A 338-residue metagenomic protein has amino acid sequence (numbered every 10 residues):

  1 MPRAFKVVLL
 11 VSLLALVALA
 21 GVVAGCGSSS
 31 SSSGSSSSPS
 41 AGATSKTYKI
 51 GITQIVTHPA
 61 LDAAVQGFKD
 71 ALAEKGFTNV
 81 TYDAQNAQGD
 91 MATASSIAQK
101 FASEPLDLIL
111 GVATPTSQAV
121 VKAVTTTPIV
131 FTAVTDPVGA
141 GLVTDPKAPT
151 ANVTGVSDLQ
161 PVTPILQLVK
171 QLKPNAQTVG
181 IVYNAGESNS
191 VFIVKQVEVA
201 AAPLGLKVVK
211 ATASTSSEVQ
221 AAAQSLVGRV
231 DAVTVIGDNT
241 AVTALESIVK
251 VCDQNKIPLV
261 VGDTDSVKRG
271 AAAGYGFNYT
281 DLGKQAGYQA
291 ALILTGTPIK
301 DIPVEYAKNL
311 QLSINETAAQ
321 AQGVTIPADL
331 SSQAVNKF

Functional and structural regions predicted by a protein language model:
M1-A24: Sec-dependent bacterial lipoprotein signal peptides
V22-P39: Bacterial lipoprotein signal-peptidase II cleavage site
T47-K69, K75, D83-A92, G186-S190 (+2 more regions): Extracytoplasmic "Venus flytrap"
I50, Q54, F68, T154-A202 (+1 more regions): An alpha-beta-alpha
D83-T144, V235-G262: Beta-alpha junction/loop-to-helix N-cap segments that form part of ligand/metal-binding clefts
P137-T178, F277-T297: Hydrophobic alpha-helical segments within soluble ligand-binding/sensing domains
V182, S188-D263: Pocket-lining segment of extracytoplasmic ligand-binding domains
L292-F338: Hinge/cleft segment of the Venus flytrap/periplasmic-binding protein
